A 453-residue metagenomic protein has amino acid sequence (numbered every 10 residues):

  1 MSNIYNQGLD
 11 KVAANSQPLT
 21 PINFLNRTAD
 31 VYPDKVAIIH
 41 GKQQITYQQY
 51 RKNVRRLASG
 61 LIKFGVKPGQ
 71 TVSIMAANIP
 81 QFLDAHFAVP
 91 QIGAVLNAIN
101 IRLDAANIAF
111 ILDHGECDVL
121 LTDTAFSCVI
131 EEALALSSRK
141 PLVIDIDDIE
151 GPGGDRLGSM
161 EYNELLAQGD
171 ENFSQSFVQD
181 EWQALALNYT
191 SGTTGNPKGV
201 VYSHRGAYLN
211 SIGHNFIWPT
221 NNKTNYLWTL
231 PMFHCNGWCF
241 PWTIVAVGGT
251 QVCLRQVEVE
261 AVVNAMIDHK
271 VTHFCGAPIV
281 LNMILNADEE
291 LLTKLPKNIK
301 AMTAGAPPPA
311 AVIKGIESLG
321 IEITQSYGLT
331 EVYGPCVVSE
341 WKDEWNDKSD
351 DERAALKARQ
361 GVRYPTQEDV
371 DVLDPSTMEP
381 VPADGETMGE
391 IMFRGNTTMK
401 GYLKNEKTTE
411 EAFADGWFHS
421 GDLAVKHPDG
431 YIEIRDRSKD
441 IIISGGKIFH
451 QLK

Functional and structural regions predicted by a protein language model:
S16-Q17, I22, D34-I79, L83-F87 (+2 more regions): Conserved AMP-binding/adenylate-forming core of the ANL superfamily
L19, F64, M75, Q360-V362 (+2 more regions): Conserved ATP-binding/catalytic segment of the ANL
F24, K63-F64, Q91-A167: Structural core segment of the AMP-binding/adenylate-forming
P33, I144-D145, E150, G158-M160 (+3 more regions): Conserved pre-ATP/AMP-binding loop-to-beta segment of ANL
T46-Q49, L185-L209: Conserved AMP-binding A3 loop
A58, Q70-T71, A77-I101, A105 (+4 more regions): A short helix-loop-beta submotif of the ANL/AMP-binding
Y208-N225, F233-H273, A287-D288, D369: Conserved AMP-binding/adenylation subdomain of ANL enzymes
A246, V271-G276, L285-A355, E368-D369 (+1 more regions): Gly/Ser/Thr-rich phosphate-binding loop
